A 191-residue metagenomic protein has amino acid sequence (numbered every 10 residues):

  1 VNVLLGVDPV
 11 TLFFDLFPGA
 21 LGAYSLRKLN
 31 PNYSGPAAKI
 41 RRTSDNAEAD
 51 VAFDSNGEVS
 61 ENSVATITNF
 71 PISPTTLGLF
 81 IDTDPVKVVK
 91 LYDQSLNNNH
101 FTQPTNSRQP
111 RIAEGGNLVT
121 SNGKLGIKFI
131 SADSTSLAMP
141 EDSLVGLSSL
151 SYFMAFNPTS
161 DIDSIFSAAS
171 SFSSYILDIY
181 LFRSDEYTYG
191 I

Functional and structural regions predicted by a protein language model:
V1-R111, G146, F153: GGW-centered surface loops in extracellular recognition modules
P36-I40, E186-I191: Short polybasic amphipathic segments
V88, L96-G190: Extracellular glycan-recognition modules
